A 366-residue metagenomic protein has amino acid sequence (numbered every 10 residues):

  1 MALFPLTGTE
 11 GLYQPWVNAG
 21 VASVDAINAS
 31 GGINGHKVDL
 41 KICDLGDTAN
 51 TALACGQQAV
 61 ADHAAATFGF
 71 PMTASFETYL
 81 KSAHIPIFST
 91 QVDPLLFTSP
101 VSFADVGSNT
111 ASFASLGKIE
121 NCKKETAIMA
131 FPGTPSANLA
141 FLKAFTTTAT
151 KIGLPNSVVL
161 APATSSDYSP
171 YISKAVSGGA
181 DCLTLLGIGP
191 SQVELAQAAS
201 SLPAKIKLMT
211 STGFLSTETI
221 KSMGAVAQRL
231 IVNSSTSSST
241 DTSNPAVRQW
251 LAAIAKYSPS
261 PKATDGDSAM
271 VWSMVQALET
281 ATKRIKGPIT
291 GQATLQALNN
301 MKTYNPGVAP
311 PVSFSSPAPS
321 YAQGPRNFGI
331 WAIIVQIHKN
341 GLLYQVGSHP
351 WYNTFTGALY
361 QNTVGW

Functional and structural regions predicted by a protein language model:
M1-V21, L45-A49, A130-L139, A263-A269: Extracytoplasmic "Venus flytrap"
G11-N18, G31-F97, D105, A163-S169 (+1 more regions): Beta-alpha junction/loop-to-helix N-cap segments that form part of ligand/metal-binding clefts
L12-I33, K143-T150: Short, polar/charged alpha-helical segment
A59-P71, F88-T90, A127-F131, G179-G189 (+3 more regions): Periplasmic-binding protein-like
T73-K81, S173, G178, C182-L202 (+1 more regions): Hydrophobic alpha-helical
S102-A163, D181-C182: An alpha-beta-alpha
A199-W272, Q361-G365: Extracellular/periplasmic periplasmic-binding protein-like sensory domains
K256-T264, S268, E279-Y344: Segments of small-molecule ligand-sensing domains
